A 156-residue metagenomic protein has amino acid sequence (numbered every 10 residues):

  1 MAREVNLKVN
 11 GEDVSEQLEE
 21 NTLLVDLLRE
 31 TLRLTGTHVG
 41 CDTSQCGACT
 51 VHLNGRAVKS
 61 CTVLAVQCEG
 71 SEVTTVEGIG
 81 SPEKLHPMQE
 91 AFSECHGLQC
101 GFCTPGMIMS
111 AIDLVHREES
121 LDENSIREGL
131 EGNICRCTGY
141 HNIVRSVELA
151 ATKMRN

Functional and structural regions predicted by a protein language model:
M1-N156: Signature of N-terminal electron-transfer/Fe-S-associated modules in redox systems
